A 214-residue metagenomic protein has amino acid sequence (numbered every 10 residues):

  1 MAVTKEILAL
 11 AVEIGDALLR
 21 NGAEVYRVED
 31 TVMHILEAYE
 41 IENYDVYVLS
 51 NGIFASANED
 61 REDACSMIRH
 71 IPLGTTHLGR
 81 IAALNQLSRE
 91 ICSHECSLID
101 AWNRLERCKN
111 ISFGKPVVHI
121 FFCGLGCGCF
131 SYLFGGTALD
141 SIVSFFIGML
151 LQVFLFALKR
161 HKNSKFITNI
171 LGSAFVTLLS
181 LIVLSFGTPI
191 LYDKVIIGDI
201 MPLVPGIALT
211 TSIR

Functional and structural regions predicted by a protein language model:
M1-S97: Soluble N-terminal domains of membrane-associated systems
K5-L10, V32, N58-E62, L78-R80 (+5 more regions): Short amphipathic alpha-helical segments, especially helix-boundary/capping motifs
M33, E37, R89-C92, E106 (+5 more regions): Signal for well-folded cores of large energy- and translation-related assemblies
G74-D140, S144: Hydrophobic alpha-helical hairpins/lids featuring a short glycine-rich hinge
F113-P205: Core alpha-helical transmembrane segments of integral membrane proteins
I207-R214: Transmembrane alpha-helical segments of integral membrane proteins
